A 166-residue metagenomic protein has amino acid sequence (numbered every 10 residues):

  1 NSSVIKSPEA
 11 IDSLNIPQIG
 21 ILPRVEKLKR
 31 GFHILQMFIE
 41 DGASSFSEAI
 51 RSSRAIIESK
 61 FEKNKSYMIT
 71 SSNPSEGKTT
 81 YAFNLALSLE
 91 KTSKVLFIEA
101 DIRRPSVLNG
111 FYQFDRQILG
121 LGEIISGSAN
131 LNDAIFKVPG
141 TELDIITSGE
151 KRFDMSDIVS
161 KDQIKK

Functional and structural regions predicted by a protein language model:
N1-L96, A100-G122, S128, K137 (+1 more regions): Short boundary/hinge segments that flank catalytic cores
S128-E150: Switch I (G2) and immediately adjacent beta-strands of P-loop GTPase domains
